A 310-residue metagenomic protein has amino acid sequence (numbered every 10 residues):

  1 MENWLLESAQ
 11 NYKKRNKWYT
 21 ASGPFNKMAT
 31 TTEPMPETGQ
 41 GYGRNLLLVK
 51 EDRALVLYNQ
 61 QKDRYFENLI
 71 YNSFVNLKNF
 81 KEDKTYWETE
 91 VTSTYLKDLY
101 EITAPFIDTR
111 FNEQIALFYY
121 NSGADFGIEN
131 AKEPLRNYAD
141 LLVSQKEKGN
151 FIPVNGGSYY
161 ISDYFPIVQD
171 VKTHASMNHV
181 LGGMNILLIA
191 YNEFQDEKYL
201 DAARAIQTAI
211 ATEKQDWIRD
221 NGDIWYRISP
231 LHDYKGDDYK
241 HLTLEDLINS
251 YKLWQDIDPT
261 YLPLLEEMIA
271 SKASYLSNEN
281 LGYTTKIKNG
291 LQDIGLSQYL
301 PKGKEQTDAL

Functional and structural regions predicted by a protein language model:
W4-G41, F66-T89, E129-G156, E197-D223 (+1 more regions): Long, well-ordered core segments of solenoidal/helical folds
T20-Y42, T85-D108, F151-S176, R219-D246 (+1 more regions): Carbohydrate-binding/catalytic loop surfaces
T38-D63, Y71, Y86-D125: A structural/positional concept
V49-E67, E113-E129, L181-D196, T243-T260: Well-ordered alpha-helical scaffold segments within catalytic/enzyme domains
I107-A116, Y138, L142, F151-F165 (+4 more regions): Long, contiguous hydrophobic alpha-helical segments, chiefly transmembrane helices and signal peptides
Q169-K235: Active-site/pore-lining binding-face segments in mid-to-C-terminal subdomains
K304-L310: Long, low-complexity, intrinsically disordered segments
